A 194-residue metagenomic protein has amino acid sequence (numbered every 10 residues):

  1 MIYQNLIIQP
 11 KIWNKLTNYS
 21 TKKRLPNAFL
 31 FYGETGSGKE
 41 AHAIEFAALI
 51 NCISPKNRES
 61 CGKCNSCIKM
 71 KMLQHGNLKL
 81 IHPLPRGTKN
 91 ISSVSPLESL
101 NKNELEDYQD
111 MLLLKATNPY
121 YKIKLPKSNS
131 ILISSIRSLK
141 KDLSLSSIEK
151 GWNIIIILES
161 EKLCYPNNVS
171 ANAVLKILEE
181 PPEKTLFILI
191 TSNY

Functional and structural regions predicted by a protein language model:
I2-N167: Clamp-loader machinery-focused feature within the broader ASCE/P-loop NTPase space
E34, S192-N193: Structured loop/turn residues at secondary-structure junctions
H75, A171, Y194: ATP/adenylate-binding site constellation spanning eukaryotic-like Ser/Thr protein kinases, ABC-transporter
S144, N172-L186: Conserved catalytic/switch belt of AAA+ P-loop NTPases
I154-L158, V174, T185-T191: Structural recognition of the conserved hydrophobic beta-strand(s) that form the central parallel beta-sheet of P-loop
L163-P166, P181, Y194: Catalytic P-loop NTPase motifs of RecA-like helicase/translocase cores
